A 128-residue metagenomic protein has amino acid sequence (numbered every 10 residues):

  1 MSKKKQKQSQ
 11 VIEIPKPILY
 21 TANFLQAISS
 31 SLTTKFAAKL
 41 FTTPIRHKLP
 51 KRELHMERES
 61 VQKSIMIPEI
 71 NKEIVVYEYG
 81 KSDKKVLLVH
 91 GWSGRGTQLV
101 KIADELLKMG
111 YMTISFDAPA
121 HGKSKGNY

Functional and structural regions predicted by a protein language model:
S2-K7: Catalytic active-site module of serine/aspartate enzymes centered on a nucleophile-bearing elbow/loop
Q8-M66: An N-terminal hydrophobic leader/cap segment in hydrolases
V61-Y79: A short loop-to-beta-strand scaffold at the N-terminal edge of the catalytic core in hydrolase folds
K81-K85, L107: Glycine-rich adenosyl-nucleotide cofactor-binding module
S82-D83, G91-G94: Active-site glycine-rich loops that stabilize anionic/oxyanionic intermediates across multiple enzyme folds
L88-G91, S115: Structural cue for short, hydrophobic secondary-structure segments
G96, A103-K125: Conserved alpha/beta-hydrolase
